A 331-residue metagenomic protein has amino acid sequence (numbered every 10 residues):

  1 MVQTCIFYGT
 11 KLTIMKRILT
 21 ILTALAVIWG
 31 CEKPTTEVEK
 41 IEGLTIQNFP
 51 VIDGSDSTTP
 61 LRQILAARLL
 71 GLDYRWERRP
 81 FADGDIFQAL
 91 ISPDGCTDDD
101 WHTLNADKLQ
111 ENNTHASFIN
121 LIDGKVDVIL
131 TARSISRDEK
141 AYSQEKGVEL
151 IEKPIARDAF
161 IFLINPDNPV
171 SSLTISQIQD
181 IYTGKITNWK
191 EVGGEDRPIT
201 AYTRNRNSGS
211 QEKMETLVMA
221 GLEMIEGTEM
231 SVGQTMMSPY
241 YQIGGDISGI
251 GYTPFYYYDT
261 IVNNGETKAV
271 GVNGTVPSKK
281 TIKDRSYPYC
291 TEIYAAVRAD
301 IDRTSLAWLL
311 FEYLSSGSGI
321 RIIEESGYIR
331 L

Functional and structural regions predicted by a protein language model:
Y8-G9: Generic detector of N-terminal low-structure segments
K16-I21: Sec-dependent signal peptide recognition, specifically the positively charged N-region followed immediately by
I28-G30: C-terminal motif of bacterial Sec signal peptides marking the signal peptidase cleavage site
E32-L331: Exported/periplasmic ABC-transporter solute-binding proteins
